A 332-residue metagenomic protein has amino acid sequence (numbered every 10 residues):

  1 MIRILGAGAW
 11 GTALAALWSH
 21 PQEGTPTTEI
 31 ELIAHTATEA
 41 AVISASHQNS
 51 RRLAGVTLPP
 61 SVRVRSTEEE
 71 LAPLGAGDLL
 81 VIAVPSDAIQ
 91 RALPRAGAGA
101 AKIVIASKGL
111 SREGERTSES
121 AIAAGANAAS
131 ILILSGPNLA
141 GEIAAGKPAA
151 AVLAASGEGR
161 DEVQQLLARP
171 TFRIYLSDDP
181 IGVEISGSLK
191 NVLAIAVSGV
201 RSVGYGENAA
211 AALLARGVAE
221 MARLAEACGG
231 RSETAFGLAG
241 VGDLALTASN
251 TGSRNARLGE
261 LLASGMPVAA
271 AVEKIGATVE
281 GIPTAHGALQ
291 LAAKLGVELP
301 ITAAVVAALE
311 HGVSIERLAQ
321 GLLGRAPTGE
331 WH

Functional and structural regions predicted by a protein language model:
M1-T57, R63-S66, L74, L79: NAD(P)+-binding Rossmann beta1-loop-alpha1 motif at the extreme N-terminus of oxidoreductases
A16-H20, A45, P94, S120 (+3 more regions): Short, well-ordered alpha-helices that flank and scaffold nucleotide-derived cofactor binding pockets
T36, K108-L110, S135-G141, G157 (+5 more regions): Glycine-rich beta-alpha junction loops
L58-P148, S156, V163-Q165: Rossmann-like NAD(P)(H) cofactor-binding subdomain of soluble oxidoreductases
A121-I131, P148-T234: Internal alpha-helical scaffold of NAD(P)-dependent oxidoreductase catalytic cores
K190, A194-R201, E226-F236, G240 (+1 more regions): NAD(P)-dependent Rossmann-like dehydrogenase/reductase catalytic/cofactor-binding core
